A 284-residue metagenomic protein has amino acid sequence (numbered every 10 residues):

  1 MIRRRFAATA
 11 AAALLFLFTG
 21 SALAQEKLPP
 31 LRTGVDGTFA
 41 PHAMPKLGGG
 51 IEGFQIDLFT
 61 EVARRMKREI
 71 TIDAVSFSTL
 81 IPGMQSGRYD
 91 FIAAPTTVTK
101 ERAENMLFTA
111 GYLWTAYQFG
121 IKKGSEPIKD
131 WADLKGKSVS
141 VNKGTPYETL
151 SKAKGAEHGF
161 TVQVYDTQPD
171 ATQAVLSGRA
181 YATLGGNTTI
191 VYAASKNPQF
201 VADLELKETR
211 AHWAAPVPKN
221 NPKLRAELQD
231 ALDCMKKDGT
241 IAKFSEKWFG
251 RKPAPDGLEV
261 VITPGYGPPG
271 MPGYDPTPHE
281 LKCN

Functional and structural regions predicted by a protein language model:
T19-A24: Sec/Tat signal peptide C-region and signal peptidase I cleavage site
E26-T96, E104, L228, D238: Extracytoplasmic small-molecule ligand-binding "clamshell" domains of the periplasmic binding protein/Venus flytrap
G37, L113-I121, V191-L232, R251-D275 (+2 more regions): Periplasmic-binding protein-like
P45, F59-K67, Y147-Y165, A194-P198: Ligand-binding cleft/hinge of the Venus flytrap
I56, T71-P82, E126-P127, V162-S177 (+1 more regions): Short helix-initiation/N-cap motifs at beta->coil->alpha
M66, T149-S151, L232-F249: Periplasmic-binding protein-like
S78-P82, A94-E104, K152-A153, A174-T209: A ligand-binding cleft/hinge motif common to bilobed small-molecule-binding domains
K122-V139: Flexible hinge/capping segments at coil-to-helix
